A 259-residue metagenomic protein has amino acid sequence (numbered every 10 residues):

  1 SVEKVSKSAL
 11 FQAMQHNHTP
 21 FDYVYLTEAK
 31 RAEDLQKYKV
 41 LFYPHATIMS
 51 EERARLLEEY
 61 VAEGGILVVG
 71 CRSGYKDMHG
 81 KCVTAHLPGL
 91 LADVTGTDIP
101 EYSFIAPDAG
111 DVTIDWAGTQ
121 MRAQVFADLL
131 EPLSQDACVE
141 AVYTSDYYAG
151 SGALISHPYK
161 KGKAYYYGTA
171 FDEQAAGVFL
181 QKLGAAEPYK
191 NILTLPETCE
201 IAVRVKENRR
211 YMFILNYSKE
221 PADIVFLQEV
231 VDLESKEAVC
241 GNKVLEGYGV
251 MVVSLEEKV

Functional and structural regions predicted by a protein language model:
S1-K37, M78, S151, H157: Aromatic-Pro/Gly-enriched surface loop or interdomain linker that acts as a lid/target-recognition segment
E33-Q36, P44-V259: A conserved amphipathic helix/loop scaffold that creates a polar/acidic microenvironment used either to coordinate
V40: Short, Asp-centered acidic motifs that coordinate Mg2+ and/or phosphate in catalytic or ligand-binding sites
